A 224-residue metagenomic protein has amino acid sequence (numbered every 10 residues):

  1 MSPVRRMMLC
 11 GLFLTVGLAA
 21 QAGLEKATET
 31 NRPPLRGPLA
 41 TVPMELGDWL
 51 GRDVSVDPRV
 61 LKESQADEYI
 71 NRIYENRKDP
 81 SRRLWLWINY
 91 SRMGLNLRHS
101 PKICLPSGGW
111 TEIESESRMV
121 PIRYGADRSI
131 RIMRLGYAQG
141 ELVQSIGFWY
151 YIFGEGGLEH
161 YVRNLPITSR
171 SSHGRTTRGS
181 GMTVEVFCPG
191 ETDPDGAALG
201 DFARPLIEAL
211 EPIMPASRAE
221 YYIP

Functional and structural regions predicted by a protein language model:
R5-A22: Hydrophobic membrane-insertion alpha-helices, especially the h-region of bacterial N-terminal signal peptides
A27-E45: Alpha-helical transmembrane signal-anchor/signal-peptide segments
A40-N71: Short extracytoplasmic
G47, I70, R82, S180-M182: Envelope-exposed proteins and targeting segments
R59-G174: Short, solvent-exposed recognition patches
S172, S180-P224: Surface-exposed amphipathic alpha-helical segments
